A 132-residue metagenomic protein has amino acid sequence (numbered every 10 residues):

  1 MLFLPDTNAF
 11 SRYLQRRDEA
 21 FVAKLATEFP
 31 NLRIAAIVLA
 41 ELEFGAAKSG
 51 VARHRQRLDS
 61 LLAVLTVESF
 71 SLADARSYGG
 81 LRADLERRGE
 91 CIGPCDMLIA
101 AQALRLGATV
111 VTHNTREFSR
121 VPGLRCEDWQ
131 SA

Functional and structural regions predicted by a protein language model:
M1, A100, L104-A132: Acidic, PIN/NYN-like endoribonuclease modules and their adjacent C-terminal/linker elements
M1-I34, F44-L62, A132: Short, well-structured N-terminal submotif of metal-dependent ribonuclease cores
D6, A35, I92-G93, N114-T115: Histidine- and aromatic-rich ligand-binding microenvironments
D6-T7, L42, Y78, A103 (+1 more regions): Generic structural signal for small/hydrophobic residues in well-ordered secondary structure, especially within
A9-F10, V38, D74, I99 (+1 more regions): Alpha-helix capping/helix-boundary segments
F10-S11, A40-E43, E68, S119 (+1 more regions): Nucleotide phosphate-binding site architecture
T66-H113: Active-site neighborhoods of divalent-metal-dependent phosphate/nucleic-acid chemistry enzymes
